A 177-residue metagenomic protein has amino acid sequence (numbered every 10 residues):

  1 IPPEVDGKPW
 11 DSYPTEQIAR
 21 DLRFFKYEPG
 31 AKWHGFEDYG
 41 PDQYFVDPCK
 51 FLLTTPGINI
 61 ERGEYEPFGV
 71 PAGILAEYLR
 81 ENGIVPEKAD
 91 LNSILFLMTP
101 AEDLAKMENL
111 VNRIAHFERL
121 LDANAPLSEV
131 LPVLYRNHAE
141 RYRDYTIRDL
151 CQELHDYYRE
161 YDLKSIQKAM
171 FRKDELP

Functional and structural regions predicted by a protein language model:
I1-P177: Non-catalytic terminal extensions of PLP-dependent enzymes
